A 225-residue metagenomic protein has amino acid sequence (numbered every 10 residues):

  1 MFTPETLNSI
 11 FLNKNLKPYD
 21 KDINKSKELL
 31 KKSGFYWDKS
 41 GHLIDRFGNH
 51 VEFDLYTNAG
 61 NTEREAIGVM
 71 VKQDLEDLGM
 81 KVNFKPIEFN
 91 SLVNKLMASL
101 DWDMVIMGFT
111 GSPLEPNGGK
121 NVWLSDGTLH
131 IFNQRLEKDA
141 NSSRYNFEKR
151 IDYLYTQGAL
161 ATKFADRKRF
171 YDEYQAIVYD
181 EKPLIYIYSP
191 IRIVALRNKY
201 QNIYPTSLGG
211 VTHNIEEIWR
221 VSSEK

Functional and structural regions predicted by a protein language model:
M1-K14, N24-K27, E63-K72, V93-K225: Detector for C-terminal structural segments
D20-D54: Immediate post-signal peptide segment of exported/extracytoplasmic ligand-binding proteins
D38-L43, F84-P86, F170: Surface-exposed patches in mature extracellular/periplasmic domains of secreted proteins
H50-A59, V82-F84, D103: Short, well-ordered beta-strand elements
G79: Short glycine-rich hinge loops at helix-strand junctions in the catalytic core of two-component histidine kinases
K85-N94: Short helix-initiation/N-cap motifs at beta->coil->alpha
